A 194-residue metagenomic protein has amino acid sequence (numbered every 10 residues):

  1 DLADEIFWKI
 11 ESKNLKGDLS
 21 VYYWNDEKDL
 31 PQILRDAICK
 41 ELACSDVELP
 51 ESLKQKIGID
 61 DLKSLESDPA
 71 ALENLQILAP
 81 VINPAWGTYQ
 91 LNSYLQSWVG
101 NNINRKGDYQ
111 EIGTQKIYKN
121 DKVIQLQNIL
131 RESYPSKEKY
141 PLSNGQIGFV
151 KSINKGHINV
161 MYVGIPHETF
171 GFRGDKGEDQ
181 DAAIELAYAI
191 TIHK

Functional and structural regions predicted by a protein language model:
D1-K16: ASCE P-loop NTPase helicase motor core
W8, Y22-K194: Core RecA-like ATPase module of SF1/SF2 helicases and allied nucleic-acid translocases
